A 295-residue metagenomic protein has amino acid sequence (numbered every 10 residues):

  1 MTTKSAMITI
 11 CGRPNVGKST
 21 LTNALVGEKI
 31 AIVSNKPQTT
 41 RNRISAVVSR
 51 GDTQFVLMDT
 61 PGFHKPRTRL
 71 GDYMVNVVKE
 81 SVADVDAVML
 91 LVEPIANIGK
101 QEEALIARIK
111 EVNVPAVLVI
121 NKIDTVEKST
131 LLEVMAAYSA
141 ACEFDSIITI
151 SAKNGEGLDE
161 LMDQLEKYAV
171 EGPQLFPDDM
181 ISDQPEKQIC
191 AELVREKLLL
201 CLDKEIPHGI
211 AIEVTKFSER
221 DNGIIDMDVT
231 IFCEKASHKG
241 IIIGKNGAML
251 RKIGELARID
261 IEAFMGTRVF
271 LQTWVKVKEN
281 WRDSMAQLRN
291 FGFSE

Functional and structural regions predicted by a protein language model:
M1-A83, V92: Conserved G1/Walker A P-loop phosphate-binding module
G17, G157, M249: Conserved glycine(s) of the Walker
E28, V47-G51, P66, S81 (+8 more regions): Conserved, well-folded catalytic cores of nucleic-acid-processing and energy-transducing macromolecular machines
T40, H64-K65, N97-I98, V126-E127 (+1 more regions): Catalytic P-loop NTPase motifs of RecA-like helicase/translocase cores
S49, Q54, N76-I147, S218-D221: Conserved C-terminal guanine-recognition region of P-loop GTPase G domains, centered on the G4
D59, N121, S151: Active-site glycine-centered loops adjacent to acidic/histidine catalytic or metal-binding residues that shape
P115, D124-S182, E186: Canonical P-loop GTPase G-domain recognition
E186-E295: P-loop NTP-binding site
